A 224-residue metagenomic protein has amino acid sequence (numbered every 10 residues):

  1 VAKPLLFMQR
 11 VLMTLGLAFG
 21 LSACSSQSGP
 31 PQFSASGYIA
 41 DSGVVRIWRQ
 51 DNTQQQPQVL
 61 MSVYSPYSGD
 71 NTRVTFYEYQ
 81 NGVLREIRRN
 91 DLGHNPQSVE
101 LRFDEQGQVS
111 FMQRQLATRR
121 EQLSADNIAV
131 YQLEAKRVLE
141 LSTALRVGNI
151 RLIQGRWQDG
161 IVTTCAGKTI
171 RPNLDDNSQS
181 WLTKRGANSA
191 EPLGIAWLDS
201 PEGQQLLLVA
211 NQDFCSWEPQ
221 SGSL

Functional and structural regions predicted by a protein language model:
A2-M13: Bacterial N-terminal signal peptides that target proteins for export
G20-A23: C-terminal motif of bacterial Sec signal peptides marking the signal peptidase cleavage site
S25-Q27: Bacterial signal peptide processing site
G37-R137: Repetitive, compositionally biased segments used for assembly/scaffolding
T143-V162: Structural detector for short beta-strands of small beta-barrel domains
G155, R185-Q205: Flexible glycine-rich surface loops and low-complexity tracts that mediate binding to linear polymers
K168-R185: Beta-strand/loop nucleic-acid-binding surfaces
S200-L224: OB-fold/S1-family single-stranded nucleic acid-binding modules
